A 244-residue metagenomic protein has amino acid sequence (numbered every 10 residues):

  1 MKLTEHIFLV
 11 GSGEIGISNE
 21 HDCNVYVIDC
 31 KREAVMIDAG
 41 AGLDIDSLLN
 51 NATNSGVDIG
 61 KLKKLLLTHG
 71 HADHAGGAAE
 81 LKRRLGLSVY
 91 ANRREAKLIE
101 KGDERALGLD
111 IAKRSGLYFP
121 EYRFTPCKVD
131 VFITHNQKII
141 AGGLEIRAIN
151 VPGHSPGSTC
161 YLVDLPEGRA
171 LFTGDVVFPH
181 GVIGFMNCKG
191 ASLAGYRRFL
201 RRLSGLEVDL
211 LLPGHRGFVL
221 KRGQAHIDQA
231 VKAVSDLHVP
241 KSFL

Functional and structural regions predicted by a protein language model:
M1-S55, C160-G174: Conserved beta-strand hairpin/beta-sheet module of binuclear metal-dependent hydrolase folds, prominently
L3, R84-L85, E207: Short, structured coil segments at secondary-structure junctions
T4-E14, L117-E121, G142-I146: Short Pro/Gly-enriched beta-strand edge/turn motifs at strand-loop
H6, I28, D38, L48 (+9 more regions): Divalent metal-coordination and catalytic microenvironments
S12-I17, L65-T68, A148-V151, N187-A191: Short, flexible loop segments at the rims of nucleotide/cofactor-binding pockets, characterized by
G16-S18, Y122-R123, K128-D130, N150-P152: Short Gly/Pro-enriched turn/cap motifs at secondary-structure boundaries
A34, A41-L43, K138, E145-S242: Metallo-beta-lactamase
L43-D46, T53-K138, Q229-V239: Active-site HxH/HxHxD metal-binding segment of metal-dependent hydrolases
